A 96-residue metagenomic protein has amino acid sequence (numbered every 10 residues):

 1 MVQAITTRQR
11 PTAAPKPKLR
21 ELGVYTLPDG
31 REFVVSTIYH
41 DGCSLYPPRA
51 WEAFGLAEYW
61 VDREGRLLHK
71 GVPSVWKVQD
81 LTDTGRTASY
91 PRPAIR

Functional and structural regions predicted by a protein language model:
V2-E21: Mixed-charge, Lys/Arg-rich low-complexity intrinsically disordered regions
K18-L22, Y39-D41, F54: A short, compositionally biased
L22-D29: Tryptophan-anchored aromatic micro-motifs
R31-E32, L67: Short, solvent-exposed loop/turn motifs
E32-H40: Short beta-strand-centered aromatic/proline hotspots
C43-A50: Short, solvent-exposed secondary-structure boundary/capping segments
E52-R96: Intrinsically disordered, low-complexity, charged/polar segments
